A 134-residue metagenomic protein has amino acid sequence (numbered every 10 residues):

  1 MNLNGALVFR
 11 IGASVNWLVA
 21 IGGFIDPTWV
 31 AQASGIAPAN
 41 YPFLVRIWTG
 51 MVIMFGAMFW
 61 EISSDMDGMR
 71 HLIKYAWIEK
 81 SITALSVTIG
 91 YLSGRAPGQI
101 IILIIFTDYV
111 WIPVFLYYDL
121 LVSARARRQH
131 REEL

Functional and structural regions predicted by a protein language model:
N2-F43: Membrane-helix boundary elements
V8-V15, W48-M51, A76-E79, I100 (+1 more regions): Hydrophobic alpha-helical transmembrane segments of polytopic
W17-G23, P42-S63, W77-S81: Core segments of alpha-helical transmembrane spans in multipass integral membrane proteins
A33-P42, H71-Y75, A96-T107: Non-cytosolic membrane-interface motifs at loop->transmembrane helix junctions
M58-H71, Y91-G94: Juxtamembrane helix-break-helix junctions at the cytosolic face of small multi-pass alpha-helical membrane proteins
L72-V87: Hydrophobic alpha-helical membrane segments
L85-L103, L120-L121: Membrane-helix boundary connector in multi-pass membrane proteins
Y109-H130: Membrane-water interface at the C-terminal end of transmembrane alpha helices
